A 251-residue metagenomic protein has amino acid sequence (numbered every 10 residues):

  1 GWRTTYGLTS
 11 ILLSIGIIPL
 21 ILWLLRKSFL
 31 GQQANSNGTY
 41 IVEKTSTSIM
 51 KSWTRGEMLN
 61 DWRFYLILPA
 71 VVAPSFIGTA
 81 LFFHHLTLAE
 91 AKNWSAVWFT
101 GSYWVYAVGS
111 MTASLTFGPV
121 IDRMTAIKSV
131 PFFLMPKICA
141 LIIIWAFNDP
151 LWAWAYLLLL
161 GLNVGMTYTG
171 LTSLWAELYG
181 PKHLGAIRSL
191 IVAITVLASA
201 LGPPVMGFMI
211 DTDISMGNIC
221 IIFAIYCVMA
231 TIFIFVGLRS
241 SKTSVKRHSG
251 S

Functional and structural regions predicted by a protein language model:
G1-F29: Helix-loop-helix hairpin linking two adjacent transmembrane segments in secondary transporters
G1-I11, F208-Y226: A membrane-interface helix-boundary motif in multi-pass transporters
G56-S114: Extracytoplasmic gate region of multi-pass secondary transporters
A113-T125, I210-D211: Helix-to-loop junctions at the C-terminal end of transmembrane segments in multipass secondary transporters
K128-I142: Structural signature of the two symmetry-related core transmembrane helices
L151-L159: Paired small-residue
M166-Y179: Intracellular juxtamembrane helix-capping segments at the cytosolic ends of symmetry-related transmembrane helices
P181-D213: A late C-terminal transmembrane helix in Major Facilitator Superfamily
